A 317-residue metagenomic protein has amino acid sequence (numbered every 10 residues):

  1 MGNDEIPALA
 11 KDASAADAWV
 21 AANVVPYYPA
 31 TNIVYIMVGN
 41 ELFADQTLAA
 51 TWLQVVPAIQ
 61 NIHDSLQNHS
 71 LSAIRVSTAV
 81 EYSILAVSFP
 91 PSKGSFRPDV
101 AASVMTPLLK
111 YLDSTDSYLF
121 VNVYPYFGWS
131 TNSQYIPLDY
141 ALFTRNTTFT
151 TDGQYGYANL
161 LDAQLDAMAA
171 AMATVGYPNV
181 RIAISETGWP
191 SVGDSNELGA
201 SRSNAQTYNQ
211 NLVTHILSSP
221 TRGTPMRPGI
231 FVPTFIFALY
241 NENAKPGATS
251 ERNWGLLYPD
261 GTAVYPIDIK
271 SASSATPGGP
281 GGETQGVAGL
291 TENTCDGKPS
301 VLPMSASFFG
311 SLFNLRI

Functional and structural regions predicted by a protein language model:
M1-I84, P90-S92, R97-D99, I184: Substrate-binding cleft of extracellular glycoside hydrolase catalytic domains
Q60-D64, N68, S72-S77, L85 (+1 more regions): Substrate-binding and catalytic surfaces of secreted/luminal carbohydrate-active proteins
